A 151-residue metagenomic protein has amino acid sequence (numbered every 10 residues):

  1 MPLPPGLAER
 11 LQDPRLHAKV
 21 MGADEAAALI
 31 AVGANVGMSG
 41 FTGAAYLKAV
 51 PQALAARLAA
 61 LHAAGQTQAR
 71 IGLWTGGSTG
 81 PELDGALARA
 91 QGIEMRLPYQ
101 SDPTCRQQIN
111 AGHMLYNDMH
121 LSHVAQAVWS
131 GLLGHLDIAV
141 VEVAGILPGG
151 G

Functional and structural regions predicted by a protein language model:
M1-G151: Conserved alpha/beta enzyme-core scaffold
